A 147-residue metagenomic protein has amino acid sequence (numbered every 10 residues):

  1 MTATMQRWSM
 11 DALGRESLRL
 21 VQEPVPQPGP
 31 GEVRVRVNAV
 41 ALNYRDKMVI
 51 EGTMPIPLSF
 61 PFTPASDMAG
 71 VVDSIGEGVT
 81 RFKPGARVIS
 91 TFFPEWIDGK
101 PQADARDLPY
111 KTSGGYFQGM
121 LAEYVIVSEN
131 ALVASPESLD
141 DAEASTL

Functional and structural regions predicted by a protein language model:
T2-W8: Short structural boundary motif marking the start of a folded domain
A3, R19, G31, S66 (+1 more regions): Exposed loop/turn and edge beta-strand positions of beta-sandwich/beta-sheet ligand-binding modules
G14-L20, Y44-D46: Short N-terminal binding/cap micro-motifs at the start of the first secondary-structure element
L20-V25, A69-V71, Y124-I126, L132: Conserved hydrophobic/aromatic beta-strand scaffold that supports enzyme active sites
P24-V40, T53-I97, Y116-Q118, P136-L139: Glycine-rich beta-strand-centered segment in the early N-terminal region that forms part of a ligand/cofactor-binding
Y44-E51, G99: Cytochrome P450 core scaffold surrounding the K-helix E-X-X-R motif and the conserved "meander" helix-loop region
P94-L147: NAD(P)H dinucleotide-binding glycine-rich loop of Rossmann-like/cofactor-binding domains, especially the beta1-alpha1
